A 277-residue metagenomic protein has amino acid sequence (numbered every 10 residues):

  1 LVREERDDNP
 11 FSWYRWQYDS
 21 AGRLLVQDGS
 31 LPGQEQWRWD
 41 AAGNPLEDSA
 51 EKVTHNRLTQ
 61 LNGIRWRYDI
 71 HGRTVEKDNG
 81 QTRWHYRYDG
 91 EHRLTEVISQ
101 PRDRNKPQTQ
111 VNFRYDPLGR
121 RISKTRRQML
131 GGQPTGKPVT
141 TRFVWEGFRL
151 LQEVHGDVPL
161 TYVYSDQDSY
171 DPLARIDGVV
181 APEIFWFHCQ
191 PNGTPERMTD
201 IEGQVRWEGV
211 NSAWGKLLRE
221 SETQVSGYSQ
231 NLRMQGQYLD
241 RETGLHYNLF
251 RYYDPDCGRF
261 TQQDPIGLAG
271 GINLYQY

Functional and structural regions predicted by a protein language model:
L1, W13-R23, E35-T59, I64-R73 (+8 more regions): Aromatic-rich beta-strand edge motifs centered on tyrosine
L1-P10, S20, V26-P32, E47-E51 (+8 more regions): Beta-turn initiation residues at beta-strand->coil junctions
E4, Q235, N248, Q262-Q263: Thr-Gly-centered strand-to-loop micro-motif
N9-S12, L31-G33, Q60-N62, N79-R83 (+8 more regions): Short, small/polar residue-rich loop motifs at catalytic or cofactor-binding pockets
W39-A41, L46-V53, P134, R175-L249: A motif-centric feature for acidic-aromatic and gly/ser/thr-rich catalytic loops and repeats
P101-N112: Outer-membrane beta-barrel proteins
L160-V180, F260: Short amphipathic alpha-helical segments and their helix-coil junctions
K216-L218, R251-T261, P265, I272-Q276: Short, low-complexity export/processing leader segments characterized by acidic and small residues
